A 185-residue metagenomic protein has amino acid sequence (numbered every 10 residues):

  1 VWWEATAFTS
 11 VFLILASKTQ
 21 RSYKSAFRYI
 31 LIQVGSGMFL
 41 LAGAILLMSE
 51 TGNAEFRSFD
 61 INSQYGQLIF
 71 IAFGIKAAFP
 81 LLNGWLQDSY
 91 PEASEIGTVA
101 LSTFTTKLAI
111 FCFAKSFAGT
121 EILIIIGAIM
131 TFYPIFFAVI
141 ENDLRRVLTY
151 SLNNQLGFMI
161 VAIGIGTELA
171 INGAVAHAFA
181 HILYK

Functional and structural regions predicted by a protein language model:
T9-K185: Hydrophobic transmembrane alpha-helices and their helix-loop junctions in integral membrane proteins
